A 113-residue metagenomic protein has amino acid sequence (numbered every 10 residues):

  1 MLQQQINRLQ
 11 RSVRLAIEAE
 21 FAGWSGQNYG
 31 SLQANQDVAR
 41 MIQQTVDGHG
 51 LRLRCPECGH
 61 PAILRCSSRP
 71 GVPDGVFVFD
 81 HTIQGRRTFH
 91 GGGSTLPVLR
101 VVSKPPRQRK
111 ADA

Functional and structural regions predicted by a protein language model:
M1-A34: Short, low-complexity, charged amphipathic interaction modules
Q3-I6, N35, A39, G50 (+1 more regions): Intrinsically disordered, low-complexity regions
D37-R52, V72-P73: Short, flexible, mixed-charge glycine/proline-rich loop motifs that serve as phosphate/nucleic-acid-contacting
C55-C58, H81: Short cysteine-rich clusters marking metal-coordination/redox-active sites
H60-L64: Short functional micro-motifs and their immediate structural scaffolds
R65-P70: Canonical RING-type zinc finger of E3 ubiquitin-protein ligases
V72-Q108: Short metal-binding segments enriched for Cys and/or His
